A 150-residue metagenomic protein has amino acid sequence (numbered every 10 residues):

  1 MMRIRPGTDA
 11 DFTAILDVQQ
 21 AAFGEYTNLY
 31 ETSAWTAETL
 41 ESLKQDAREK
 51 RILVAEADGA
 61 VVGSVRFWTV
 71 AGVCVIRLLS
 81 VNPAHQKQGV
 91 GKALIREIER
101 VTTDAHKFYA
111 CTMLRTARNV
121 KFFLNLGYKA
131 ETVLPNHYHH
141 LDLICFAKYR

Functional and structural regions predicted by a protein language model:
R3-D17: A short beta-loop-alpha structural element at the N-terminal edge of CoA-dependent acyl/N-acetyltransferase catalytic
L16-L43: Conserved GNAT-fold acetyl-CoA-binding loop/helix
S42-V54, V75: A short helix-loop-beta-strand connector motif used in the catalytic cores of GNAT acetyltransferases and, in some
V54, A60-W68, V75-S80: Conserved beta-strand in the GNAT
V81, K87-R100, N125: Conserved acetyl-CoA-binding loop-helix of GNAT-fold acetyltransferases
K92, R115-T132: Conserved active-site alpha-helix within GNAT-family acetyltransferase domains
I95, T102-L114: Conserved GNAT acetyl-CoA-binding A-motif
A110-V120, H137-H140: Conserved beta-strand-loop-alpha-helix junction that forms the acyl-donor binding cleft
